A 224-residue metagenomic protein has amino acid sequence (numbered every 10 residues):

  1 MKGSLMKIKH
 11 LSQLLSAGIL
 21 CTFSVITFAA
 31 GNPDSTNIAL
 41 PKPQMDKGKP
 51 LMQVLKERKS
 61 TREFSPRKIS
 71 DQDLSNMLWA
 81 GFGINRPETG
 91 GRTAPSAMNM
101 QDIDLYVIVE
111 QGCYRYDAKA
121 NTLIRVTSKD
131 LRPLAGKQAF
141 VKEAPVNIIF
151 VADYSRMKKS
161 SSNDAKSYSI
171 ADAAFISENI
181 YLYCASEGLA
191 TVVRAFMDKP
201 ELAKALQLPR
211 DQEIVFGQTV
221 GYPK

Functional and structural regions predicted by a protein language model:
M1-L5, F23: N-terminal amphipathic/basic-hydrophobic helices that include classical n-h-c signal peptides and signal-anchor
S4-S16: Bacterial N-terminal signal peptides that target proteins for export
S16-I26: Bacterial N-terminal signal peptides
A29-A144: N-terminal amphipathic, basic helical "cap/leader" segment at the start of enzyme domains
R58, M77, L105, V146-F150 (+2 more regions): Small-aliphatic-rich amphipathic alpha-helix that forms the alpha element of a beta-alpha
F82, E110-G112, K119, V151-S155 (+2 more regions): Solvent-exposed coil/turn segments that connect beta secondary-structure elements in extracytoplasmic/periplasmic
G188, Q207-L208: Glycine-centered helix-boundary capping/hinge motifs
L208-K224: A glycine-rich helix N-cap at a beta->alpha junction
